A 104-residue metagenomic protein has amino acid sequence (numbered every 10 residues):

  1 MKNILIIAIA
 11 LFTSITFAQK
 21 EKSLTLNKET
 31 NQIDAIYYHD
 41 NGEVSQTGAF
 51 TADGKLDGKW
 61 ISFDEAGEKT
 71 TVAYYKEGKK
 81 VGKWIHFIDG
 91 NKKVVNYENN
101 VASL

Functional and structural regions predicted by a protein language model:
M1-I4, Q19: Positively charged n-region of N-terminal signal peptides that target proteins for export
I4-T13: Sec-dependent N-terminal signal peptides
S14-L104: Glycine/tyrosine- and acidic-biased, solvent-exposed loop/turn segments at the edges of beta-strands
